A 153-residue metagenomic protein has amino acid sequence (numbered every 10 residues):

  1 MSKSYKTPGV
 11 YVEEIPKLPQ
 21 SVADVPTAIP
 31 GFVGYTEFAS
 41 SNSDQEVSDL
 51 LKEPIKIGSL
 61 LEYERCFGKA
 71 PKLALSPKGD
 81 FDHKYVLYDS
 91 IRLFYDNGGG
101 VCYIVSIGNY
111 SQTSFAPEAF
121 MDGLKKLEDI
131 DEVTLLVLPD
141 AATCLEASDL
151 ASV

Functional and structural regions predicted by a protein language model:
M1-V153: Surface-exposed assembly/interface segments
